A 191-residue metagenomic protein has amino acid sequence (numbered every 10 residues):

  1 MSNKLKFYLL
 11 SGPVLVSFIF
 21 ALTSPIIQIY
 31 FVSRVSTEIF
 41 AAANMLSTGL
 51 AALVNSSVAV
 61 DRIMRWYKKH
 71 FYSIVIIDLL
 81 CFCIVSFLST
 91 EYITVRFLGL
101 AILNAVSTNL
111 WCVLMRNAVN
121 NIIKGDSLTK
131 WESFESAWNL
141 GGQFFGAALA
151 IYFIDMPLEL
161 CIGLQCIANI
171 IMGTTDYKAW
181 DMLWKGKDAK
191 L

Functional and structural regions predicted by a protein language model:
S2-A52: Helix-loop boundary and gating motifs at the non-cytosolic
V14, I93-W111: Hydrophobic core of transmembrane alpha-helices in multi-pass small-molecule transporters, especially MFS/SLC-type
S24-P25, L140-I151: Glycine/proline-centered helix-kink
I27, N109-I123: Intracellular juxtamembrane helix-capping segments at the cytosolic ends of symmetry-related transmembrane helices
T37-E38, I123-E135: Loop-to-transmembrane helix entry/capping segments in MFS-fold secondary transporters and related SLC/MFSD carriers
V54-K68, I154: Helix-to-loop junctions at the C-terminal end of transmembrane segments in multipass secondary transporters
I76-Y92: C-terminal ends and interior cores of transmembrane alpha-helices in multi-pass membrane transporters/permeases
E159-K178: Symmetry-related core transmembrane helices of the 12-TM Major Facilitator Superfamily/SLC fold
